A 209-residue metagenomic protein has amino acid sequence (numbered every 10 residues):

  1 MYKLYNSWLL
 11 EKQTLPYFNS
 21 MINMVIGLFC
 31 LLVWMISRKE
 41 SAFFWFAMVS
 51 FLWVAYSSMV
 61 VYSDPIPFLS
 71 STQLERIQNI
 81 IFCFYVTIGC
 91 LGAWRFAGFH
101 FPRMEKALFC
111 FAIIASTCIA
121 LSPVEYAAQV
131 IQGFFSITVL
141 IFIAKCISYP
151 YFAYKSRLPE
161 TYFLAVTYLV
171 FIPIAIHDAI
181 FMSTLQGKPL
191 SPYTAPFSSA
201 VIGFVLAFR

Functional and structural regions predicted by a protein language model:
M1-M24, M35-S37: Membrane-proximal, cysteine-centered motifs at transmembrane boundaries in secretory-pathway and membrane proteins
Y5, L15-P16, L31-L32, F134-F135 (+1 more regions): Mixed-charge, polar/low-complexity N-terminal
S20-M24, A47, C110, A165: Hydrophobic H-region at the start of alpha-helical membrane spans
N23-L31, F84-C90: Central hydrophobic cores of alpha-helical transmembrane segments in multi-pass inner-membrane proteins across all
I26-S50, A55: Juxtamembrane interface at the cytosolic side of transmembrane helices
L52-R209: Interfacial "cap-and-anchor" motif at the non-cytosolic start of specific transmembrane alpha-helices
